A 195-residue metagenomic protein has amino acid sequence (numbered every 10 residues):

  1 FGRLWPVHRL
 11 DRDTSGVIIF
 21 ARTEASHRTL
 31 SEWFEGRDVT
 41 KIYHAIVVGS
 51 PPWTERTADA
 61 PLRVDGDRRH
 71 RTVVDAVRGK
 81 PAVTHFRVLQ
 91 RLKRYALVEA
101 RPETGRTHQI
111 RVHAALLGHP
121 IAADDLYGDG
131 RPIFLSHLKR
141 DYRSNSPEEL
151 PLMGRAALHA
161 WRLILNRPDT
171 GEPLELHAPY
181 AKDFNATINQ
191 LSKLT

Functional and structural regions predicted by a protein language model:
F1-T195: RNA pseudouridine synthases
